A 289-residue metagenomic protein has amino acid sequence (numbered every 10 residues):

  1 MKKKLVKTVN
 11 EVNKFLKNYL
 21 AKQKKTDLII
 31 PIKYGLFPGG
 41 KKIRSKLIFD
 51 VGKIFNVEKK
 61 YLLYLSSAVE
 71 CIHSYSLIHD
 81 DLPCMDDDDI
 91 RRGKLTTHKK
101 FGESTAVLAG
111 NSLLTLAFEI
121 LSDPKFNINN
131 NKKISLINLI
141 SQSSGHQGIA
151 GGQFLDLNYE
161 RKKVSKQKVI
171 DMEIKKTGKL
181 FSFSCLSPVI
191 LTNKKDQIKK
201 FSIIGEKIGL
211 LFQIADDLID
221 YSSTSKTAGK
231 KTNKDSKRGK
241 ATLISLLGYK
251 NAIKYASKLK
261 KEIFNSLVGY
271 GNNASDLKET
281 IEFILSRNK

Functional and structural regions predicted by a protein language model:
M1, N288-K289: C-terminal end-of-chain micro-motif
M1-L20: N-terminal amphipathic/basic leader segments beginning at the initiator methionine
K17-V268, N272-N288: Mg2+-dependent prenyl diphosphate-binding active-site environment of isoprenoid biosynthetic enzymes
